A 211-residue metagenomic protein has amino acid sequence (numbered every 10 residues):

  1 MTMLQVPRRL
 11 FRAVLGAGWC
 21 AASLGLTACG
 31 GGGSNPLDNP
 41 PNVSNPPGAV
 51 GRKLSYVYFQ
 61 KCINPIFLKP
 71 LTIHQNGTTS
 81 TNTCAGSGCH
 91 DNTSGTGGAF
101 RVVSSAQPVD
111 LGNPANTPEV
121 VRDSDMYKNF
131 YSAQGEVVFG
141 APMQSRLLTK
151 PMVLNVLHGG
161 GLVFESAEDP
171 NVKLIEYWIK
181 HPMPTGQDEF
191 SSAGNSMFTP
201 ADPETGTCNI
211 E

Functional and structural regions predicted by a protein language model:
M1-A28: Sec-dependent bacterial lipoprotein signal peptides
C29-E211: Aromatic- and Gly/Pro-enriched helix-to-coil junctions and flexible linker segments
